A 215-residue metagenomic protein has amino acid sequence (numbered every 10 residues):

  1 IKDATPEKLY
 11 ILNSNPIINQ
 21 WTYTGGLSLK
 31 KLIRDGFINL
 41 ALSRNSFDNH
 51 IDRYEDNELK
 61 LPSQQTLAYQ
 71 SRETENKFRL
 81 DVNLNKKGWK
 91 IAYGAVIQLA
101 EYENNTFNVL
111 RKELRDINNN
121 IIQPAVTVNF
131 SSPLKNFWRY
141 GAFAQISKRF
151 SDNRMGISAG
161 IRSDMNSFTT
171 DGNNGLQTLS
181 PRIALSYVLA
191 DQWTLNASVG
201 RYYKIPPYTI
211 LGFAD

Functional and structural regions predicted by a protein language model:
I1, I18-G172: Face-selective signature of the C-terminal outer-membrane beta-barrel domain
K2-K8, D48-H50, Y187, D191-D215: Surface-exposed extracellular loop regions of Gram-negative outer-membrane beta-barrel proteins, predominantly
T5-I11, N57-L61, I122-P124, G212-D215: Short glycine/proline- and charge-enriched loop/turn segments that cap or connect secondary-structure elements
N13-I17: Non-catalytic, glycine-rich low-complexity segments
L176-Q177: Exposed beta-sheet edge and beta->alpha loop/turn motif
S180-S186: Short, well-ordered alpha-helical packing segments
